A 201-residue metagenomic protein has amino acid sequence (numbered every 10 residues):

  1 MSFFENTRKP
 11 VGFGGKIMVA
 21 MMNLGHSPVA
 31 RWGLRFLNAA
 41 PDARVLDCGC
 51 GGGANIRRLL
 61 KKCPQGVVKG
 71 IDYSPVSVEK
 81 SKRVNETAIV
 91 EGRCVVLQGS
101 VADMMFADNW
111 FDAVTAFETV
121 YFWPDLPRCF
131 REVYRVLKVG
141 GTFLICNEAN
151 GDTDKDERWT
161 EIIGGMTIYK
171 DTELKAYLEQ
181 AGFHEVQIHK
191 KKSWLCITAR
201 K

Functional and structural regions predicted by a protein language model:
M1-G14: N-terminal, positively charged/glycine-rich alpha-helical extensions of SAM-dependent methyltransferases
F13-N23, T142-T198: C-terminal alpha-helical "lid/dimerization" subdomain adjacent to the S-adenosyl-L-methionine
L24-A43, R58: Conserved alpha-helix/loop element of class I SAM-dependent methyltransferases that forms part of the SAM/SAH-binding
D42, L137-T142: Short glycine-dipeptide loop
R44-D103: Class I SAM-dependent methyltransferase SAM/SAH-binding core
A102-A113: A short acidic, Gly/Pro-enriched loop at the edge of an enzyme's catalytic core that lines a small-molecule cofactor
A113-D125: A short SAM/SAH-binding and catalytic strip from SAM-dependent methyltransferases
P127-V139: A short glycine-rich, Lys/Arg-flanked "PGG" loop and its adjoining helix->strand segment in the class I
